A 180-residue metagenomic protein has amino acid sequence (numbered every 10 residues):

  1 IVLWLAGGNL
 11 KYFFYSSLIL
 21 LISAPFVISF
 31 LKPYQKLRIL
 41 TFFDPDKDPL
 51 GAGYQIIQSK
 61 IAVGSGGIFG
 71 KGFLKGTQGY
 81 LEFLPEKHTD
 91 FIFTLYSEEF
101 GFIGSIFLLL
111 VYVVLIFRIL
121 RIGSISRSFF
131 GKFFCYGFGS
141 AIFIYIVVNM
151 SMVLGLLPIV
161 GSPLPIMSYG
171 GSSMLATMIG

Functional and structural regions predicted by a protein language model:
I1-F14: Perimembrane helix-loop-helix junctions
I1-W4, I19-I22, G180: Hydrophobic transmembrane alpha-helices of multi-pass, membrane-embedded glycosylation machinery
Y12-S105, R127-G131: Hydrophobic, glycine- and aromatic-enriched re-entrant/interface helices and adjoining loop segments
L18, L95-E98, F138-I142, G170-S173: Transmembrane helix-bundle signature of multi-pass membrane transporters/permeases
P45-K47, L164-S172: Short aromatic-rich membrane-water interface segments that cap or initiate transmembrane helices in multi-pass membrane
L108-L115: Transmembrane alpha-helices of multi-pass, membrane-embedded glycan-processing enzymes that use lipid-linked
R121-G161, M167: Loop-to-helix entry and N-terminal half of a specific, functionally important transmembrane alpha helix in multi-pass
L154, G171-G180: Hydrophobic alpha-helical transmembrane segments of membrane transport and translocation systems, primarily multi-pass
